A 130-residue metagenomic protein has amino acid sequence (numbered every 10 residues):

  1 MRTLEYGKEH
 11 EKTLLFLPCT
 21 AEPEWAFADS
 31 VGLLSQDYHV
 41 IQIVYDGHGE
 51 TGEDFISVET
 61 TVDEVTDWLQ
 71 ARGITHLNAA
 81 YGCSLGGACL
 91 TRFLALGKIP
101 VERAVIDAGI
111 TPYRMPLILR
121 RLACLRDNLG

Functional and structural regions predicted by a protein language model:
L4-E50: Conserved HGGG/HGGXW glycine-rich cap/lid loop of the alpha/beta-hydrolase fold
T13, H39, A79, V101-R103: Structural signature of beta-strand start/N-cap positions in the alpha/beta core of ABC transporter nucleotide-binding
T20, S84-G86, I110-T111: Short, flexible active-site-adjacent loop segments at beta-strand->alpha-helix junctions, enriched in small/polar
A26-A28, T51-I56, P116-I118: Conserved catalytic-core motifs of eukaryotic protein kinase domains, centered on the activation segment
V31, L69, F93-L94: A conserved amphipathic alpha-helix that caps or lines the catalytic cleft of carbohydrate- and lipid-modifying enzymes
Q42-Y81: Active-site loop/oxyanion-hole signature of alpha/beta-hydrolase fold enzymes
G87-K98: Short glycine-enriched nucleophile-adjacent loop and the immediately C-terminal alpha-helix near the catalytic center
A95, V101-L129: Flexible "cap/lid" loop of the alpha/beta hydrolase fold
